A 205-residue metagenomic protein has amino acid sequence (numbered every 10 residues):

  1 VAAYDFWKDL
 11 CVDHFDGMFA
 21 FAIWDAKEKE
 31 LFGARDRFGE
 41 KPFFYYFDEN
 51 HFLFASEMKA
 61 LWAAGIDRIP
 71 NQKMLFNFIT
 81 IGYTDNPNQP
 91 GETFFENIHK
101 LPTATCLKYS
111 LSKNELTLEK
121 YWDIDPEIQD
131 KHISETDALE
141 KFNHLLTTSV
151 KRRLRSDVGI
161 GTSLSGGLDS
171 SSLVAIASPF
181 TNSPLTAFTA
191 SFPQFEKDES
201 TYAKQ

Functional and structural regions predicted by a protein language model:
V1-Q205: Cysteine-centered catalytic environments shared across enzyme families
